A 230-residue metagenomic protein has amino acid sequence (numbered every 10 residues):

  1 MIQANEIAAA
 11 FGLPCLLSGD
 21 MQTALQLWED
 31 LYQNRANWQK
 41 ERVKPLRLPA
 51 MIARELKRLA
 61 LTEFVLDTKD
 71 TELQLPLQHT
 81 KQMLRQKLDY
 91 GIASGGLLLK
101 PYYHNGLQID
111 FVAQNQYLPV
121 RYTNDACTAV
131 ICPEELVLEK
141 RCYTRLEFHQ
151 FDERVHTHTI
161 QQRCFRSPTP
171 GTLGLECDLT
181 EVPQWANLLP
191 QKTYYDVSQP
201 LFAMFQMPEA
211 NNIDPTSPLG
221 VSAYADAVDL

Functional and structural regions predicted by a protein language model:
M1-Q114, R121, C127: Extended, helix-rich architectural segments
A9, L16, Y90-G96, K100-L230: Structured, contiguous alpha/beta core segments that scaffold functional sites
